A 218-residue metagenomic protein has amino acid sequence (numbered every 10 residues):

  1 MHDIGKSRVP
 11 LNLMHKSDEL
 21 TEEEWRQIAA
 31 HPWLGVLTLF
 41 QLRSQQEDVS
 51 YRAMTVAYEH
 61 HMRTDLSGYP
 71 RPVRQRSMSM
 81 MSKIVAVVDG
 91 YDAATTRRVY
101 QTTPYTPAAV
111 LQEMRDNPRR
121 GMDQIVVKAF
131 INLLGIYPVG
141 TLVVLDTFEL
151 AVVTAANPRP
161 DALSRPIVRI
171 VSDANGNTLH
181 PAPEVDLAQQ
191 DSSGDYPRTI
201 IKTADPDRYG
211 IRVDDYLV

Functional and structural regions predicted by a protein language model:
M1-V218: Histidine- and acidic-residue-rich, metal-dependent catalytic cores
